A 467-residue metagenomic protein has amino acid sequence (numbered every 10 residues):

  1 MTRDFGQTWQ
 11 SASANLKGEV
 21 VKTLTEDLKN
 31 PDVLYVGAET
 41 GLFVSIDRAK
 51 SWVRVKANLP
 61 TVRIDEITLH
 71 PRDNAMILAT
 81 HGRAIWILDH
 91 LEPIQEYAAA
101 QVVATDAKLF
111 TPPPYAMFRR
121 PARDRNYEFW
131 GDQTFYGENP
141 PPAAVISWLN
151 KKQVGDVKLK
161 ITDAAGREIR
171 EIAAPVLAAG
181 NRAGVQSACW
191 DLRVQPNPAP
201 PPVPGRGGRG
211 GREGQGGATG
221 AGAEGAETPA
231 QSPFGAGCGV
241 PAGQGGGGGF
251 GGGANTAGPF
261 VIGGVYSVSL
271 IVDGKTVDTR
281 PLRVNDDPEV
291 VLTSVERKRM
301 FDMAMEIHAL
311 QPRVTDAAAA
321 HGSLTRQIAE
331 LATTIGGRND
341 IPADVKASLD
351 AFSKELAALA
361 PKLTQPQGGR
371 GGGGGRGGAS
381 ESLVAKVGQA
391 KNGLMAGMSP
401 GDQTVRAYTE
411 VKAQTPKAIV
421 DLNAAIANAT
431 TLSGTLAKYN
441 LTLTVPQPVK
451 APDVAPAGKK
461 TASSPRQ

Functional and structural regions predicted by a protein language model:
M1-F135, P141-S147: Beta-propeller blade termini and top-face loops
P93-P121, T279-T315: Low-complexity, Pro/Ser/Thr- and charge-rich linker/hinge segments at domain boundaries
A122-K158, T162, S187-C189, M300 (+1 more regions): Contiguous beta-strand segments within globular domains
E138-P140, R182, P200-T256, Q367-G378 (+1 more regions): Disordered, low-complexity segments in secreted/periplasmic proteins that are enriched in proline
V157-L159, I262-V272: Short, aromatic- and glycine-rich surface loops/edge beta-strands on solvent-exposed regions
V176-Q186: Short proline/glycine- and polar residue-rich coil/turn motifs
V185-V194, N255-T256: Exposed aromatic-hydrophobic patches
R280-L282, R313-Q467: Mature extracytoplasmic or organellar-lumen-exposed domains after removal of signal/transit peptides
